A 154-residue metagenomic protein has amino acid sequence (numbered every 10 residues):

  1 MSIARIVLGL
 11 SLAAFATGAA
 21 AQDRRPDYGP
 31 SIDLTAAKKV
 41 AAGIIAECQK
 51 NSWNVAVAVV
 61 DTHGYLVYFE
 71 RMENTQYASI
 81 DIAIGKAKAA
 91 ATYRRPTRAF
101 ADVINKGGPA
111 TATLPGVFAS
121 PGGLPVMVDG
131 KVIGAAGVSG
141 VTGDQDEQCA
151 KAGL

Functional and structural regions predicted by a protein language model:
M1-L8: Bacterial N-terminal signal peptides that target proteins for export
Q22-L154: Flexible, solvent-exposed loop/hinge segments and secondary-structure transition points
